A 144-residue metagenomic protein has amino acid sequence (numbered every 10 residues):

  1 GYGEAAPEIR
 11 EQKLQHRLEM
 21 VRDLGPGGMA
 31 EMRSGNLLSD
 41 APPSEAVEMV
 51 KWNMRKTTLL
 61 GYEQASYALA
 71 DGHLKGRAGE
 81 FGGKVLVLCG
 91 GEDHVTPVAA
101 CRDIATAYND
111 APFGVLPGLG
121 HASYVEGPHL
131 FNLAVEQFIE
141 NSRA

Functional and structural regions predicted by a protein language model:
A5-Q12, D23-E80: Conserved alpha/beta-hydrolase catalytic His-Asp/Glu region
Q12, E45, A99-D103, E126-L130: Generic recognition of short, well-ordered alpha-helical segments
R33, S66-L69, I104, F131 (+2 more regions): Hydrophobic "lid"/C-terminal helical patch of Rossmann-like NAD(P)-dependent dehydrogenase/epimerase domains
K56, G72, G91-V95, A122-V125: A short, basic/aromatic alpha-helical/loop segment that forms part of the nucleotidyl-sugar donor-binding site
Y67, L74, G83, P97-T106: Short alpha-helix in the alpha/beta-hydrolase fold that links the catalytic acid
R77, K84-L86, N109-P112: Structural signature of beta-strand start/N-cap positions in the alpha/beta core of ABC transporter nucleotide-binding
F81, V87-C89, D93: Short beta-strand/loop motif that positions the catalytic acidic residue of the alpha/beta-hydrolase fold
D110-A144: Catalytic active-site module of serine/aspartate enzymes centered on a nucleophile-bearing elbow/loop
